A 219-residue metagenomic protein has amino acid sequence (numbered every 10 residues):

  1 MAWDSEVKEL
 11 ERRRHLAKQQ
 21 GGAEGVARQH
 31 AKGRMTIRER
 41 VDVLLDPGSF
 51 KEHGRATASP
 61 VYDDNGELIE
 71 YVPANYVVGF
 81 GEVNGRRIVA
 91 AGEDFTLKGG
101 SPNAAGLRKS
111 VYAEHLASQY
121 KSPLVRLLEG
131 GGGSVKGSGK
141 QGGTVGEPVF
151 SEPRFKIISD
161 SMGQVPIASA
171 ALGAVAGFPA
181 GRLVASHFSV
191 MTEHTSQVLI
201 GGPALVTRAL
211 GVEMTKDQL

Functional and structural regions predicted by a protein language model:
M1-I88, D94-G99: Intrinsically disordered, low-complexity segments enriched in small/flexible residues
E11-R14, K18, L45-S49, G54 (+6 more regions): Structural signal for hydrophobic packing residues in well-ordered secondary-structure cores of soluble enzyme domains
R34, R86, S122, V165 (+1 more regions): Short glycine/serine/threonine/alanine-rich loop segments
D64-N65, A74-V77, R108-A113, P153-R154 (+1 more regions): Short alpha-helical segments and helix-capping/turn motifs at coil-helix boundaries
V77-D94, K109-S138: A structural preference for short, pocket-lining loop segments at secondary-structure junctions
V89, P102-G106, V145-F150: Glycine-rich phosphate- or other oxyanion-binding loops that anchor nucleotides, phosphorylated ligands
K98-P102, V135: A generic structural signal for short coil/turn motifs at secondary-structure boundaries
L128-L219: Conserved catalytic cores of soluble enzyme domains, especially glycine-rich substrate-binding beta-alpha loops
